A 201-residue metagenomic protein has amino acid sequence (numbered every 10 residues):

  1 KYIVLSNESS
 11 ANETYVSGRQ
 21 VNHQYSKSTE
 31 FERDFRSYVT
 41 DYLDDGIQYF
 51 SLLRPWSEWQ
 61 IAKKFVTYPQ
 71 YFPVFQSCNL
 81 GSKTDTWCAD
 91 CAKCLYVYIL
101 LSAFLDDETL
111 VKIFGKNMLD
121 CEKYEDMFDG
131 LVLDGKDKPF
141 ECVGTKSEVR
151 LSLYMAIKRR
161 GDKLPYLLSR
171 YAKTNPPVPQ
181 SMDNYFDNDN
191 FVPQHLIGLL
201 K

Functional and structural regions predicted by a protein language model:
K1-K201: Nucleotide-activated chemistry modules centered on ATP-dependent adenylation/adenylyltransferase
